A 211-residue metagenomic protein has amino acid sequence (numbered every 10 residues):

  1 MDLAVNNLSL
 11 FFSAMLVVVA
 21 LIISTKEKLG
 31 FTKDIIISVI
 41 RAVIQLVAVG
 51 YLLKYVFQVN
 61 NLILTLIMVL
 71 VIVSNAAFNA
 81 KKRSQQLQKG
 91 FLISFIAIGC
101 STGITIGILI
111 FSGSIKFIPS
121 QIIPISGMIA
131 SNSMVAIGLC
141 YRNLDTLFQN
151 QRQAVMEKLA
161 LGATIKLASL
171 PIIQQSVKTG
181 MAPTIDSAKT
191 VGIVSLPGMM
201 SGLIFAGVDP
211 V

Functional and structural regions predicted by a protein language model:
L3-L16, Q58-I72: Structural signature of hydrophobic alpha-helical transmembrane segments
V5, S9-S13, L64, Q85-C140: Loop-to-helix entry region at the N-terminal start of transmembrane alpha-helices in multi-pass membrane transporters
V19-I23, I44, A48-V56, V71-N75 (+6 more regions): Alpha-helical membrane-inserting segments
L21-K33, N75-Q86: C-terminal ends of transmembrane helices
G30-N61, I67-V69: Loop-to-helix transition at the N-terminal end of transmembrane alpha-helices
N143-S176: Short cytoplasmic-facing helical segments at TM-TM junctions of multi-pass membrane proteins
K166-P197: Transmembrane alpha-helices
V191-V211: Glycine-rich helix-loop "coupling/hinge" segments at transmembrane-helix boundaries in multipass transporters
